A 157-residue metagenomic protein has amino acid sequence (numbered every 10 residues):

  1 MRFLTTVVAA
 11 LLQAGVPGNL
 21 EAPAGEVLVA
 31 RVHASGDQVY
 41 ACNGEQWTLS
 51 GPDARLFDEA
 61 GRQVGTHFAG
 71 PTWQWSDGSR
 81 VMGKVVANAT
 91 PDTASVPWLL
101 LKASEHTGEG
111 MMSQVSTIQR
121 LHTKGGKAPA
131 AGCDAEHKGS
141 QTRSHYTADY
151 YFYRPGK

Functional and structural regions predicted by a protein language model:
M1-F3, C42: Short charge-dense sequence patches
F3-G15: Hydrophobic h-region of N-terminal signal peptides that target proteins for export in Gram-negative bacteria
V16-Q38, E45-K157: Primary mode marks residue(s) on the alpha4-beta5-alpha5 output face of response regulator receiver
